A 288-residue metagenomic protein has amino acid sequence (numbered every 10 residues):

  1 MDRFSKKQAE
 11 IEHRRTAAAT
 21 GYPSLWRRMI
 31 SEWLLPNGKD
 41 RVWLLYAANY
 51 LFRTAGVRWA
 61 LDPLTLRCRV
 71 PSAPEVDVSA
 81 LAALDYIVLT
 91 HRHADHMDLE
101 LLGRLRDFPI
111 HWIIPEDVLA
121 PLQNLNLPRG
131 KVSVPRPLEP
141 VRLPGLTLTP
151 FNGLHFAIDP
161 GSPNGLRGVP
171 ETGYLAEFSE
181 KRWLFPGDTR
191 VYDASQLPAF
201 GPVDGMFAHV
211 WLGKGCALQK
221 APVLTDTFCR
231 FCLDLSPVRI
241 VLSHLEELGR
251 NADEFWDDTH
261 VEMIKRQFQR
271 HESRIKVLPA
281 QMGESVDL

Functional and structural regions predicted by a protein language model:
M1-R58, R67: Zn-dependent metallo-beta-lactamase
S24-E32, L51-R92, L99-R104, A157-G161 (+1 more regions): Pre-active-site segment of Zn-dependent metallo-hydrolases
L35-D40, R53-W59, P140-T149, E177-W183 (+1 more regions): Beta-strand-turn-beta hairpins that frame and shape the catalytic cleft of phosphate-ester-processing enzymes
R41-L44, L66-P74, H96, P186-T189 (+1 more regions): Short gly/ser/thr-rich secondary-structure transition/capping motifs
P63-L66, H91-R92, G153-L154, G187-T189 (+2 more regions): Active-site metal-binding loops of divalent metal-dependent hydrolases
E75-V141, N152-A157: Active-site HxH/HxHxD metal-binding segment of metal-dependent hydrolases
I113, D117-A120, V191-E284: Cap/insert and terminal regions of metallo-dependent hydrolase folds
T149-E180, R190-A194, P198-G201, G205-V210: Active-site-proximal loop/helix segment associated with metal-binding centers of metalloenzymes
